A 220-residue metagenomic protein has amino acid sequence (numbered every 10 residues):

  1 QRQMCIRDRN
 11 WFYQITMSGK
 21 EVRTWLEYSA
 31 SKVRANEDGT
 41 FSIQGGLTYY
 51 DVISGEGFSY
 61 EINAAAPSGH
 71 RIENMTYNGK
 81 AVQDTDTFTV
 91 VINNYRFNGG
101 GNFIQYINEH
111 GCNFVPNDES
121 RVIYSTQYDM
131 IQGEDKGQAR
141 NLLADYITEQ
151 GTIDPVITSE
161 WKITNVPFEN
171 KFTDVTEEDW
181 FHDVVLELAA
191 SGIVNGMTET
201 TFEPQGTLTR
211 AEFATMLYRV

Functional and structural regions predicted by a protein language model:
Q1-Q3, R7-E169: Catalytic centers of hydrolytic enzymes
E169-V220: Extracytoplasmic Gram-positive cell-surface binding/anchoring modules and repeats
